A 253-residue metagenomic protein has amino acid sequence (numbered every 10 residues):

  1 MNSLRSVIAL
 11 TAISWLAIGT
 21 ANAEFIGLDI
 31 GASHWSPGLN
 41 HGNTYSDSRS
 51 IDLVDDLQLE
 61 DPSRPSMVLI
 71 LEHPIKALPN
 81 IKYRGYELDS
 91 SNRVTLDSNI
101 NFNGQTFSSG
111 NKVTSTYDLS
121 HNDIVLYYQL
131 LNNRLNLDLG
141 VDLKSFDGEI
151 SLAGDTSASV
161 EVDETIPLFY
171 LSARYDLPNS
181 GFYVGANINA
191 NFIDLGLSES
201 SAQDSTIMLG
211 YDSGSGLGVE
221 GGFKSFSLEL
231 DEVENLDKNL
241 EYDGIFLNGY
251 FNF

Functional and structural regions predicted by a protein language model:
M1-G27: Cleavable N-terminal export/targeting peptides
F25-G27, H34, E241-F253: Outer-membrane beta-barrel "beta-signal"
I30-H34, I81-E87, L139-S145, A173 (+3 more regions): Transmembrane beta-barrel strands of outer-membrane/channel proteins
A32, M67-L71, I124-Y128, V141-L143 (+4 more regions): Residues on the lipid-exposed face of transmembrane beta-strands in outer-membrane beta-barrel proteins
G38-R64, E87-L119, S145-E164, I193-G196 (+1 more regions): Extracellular/periplasm-exposed beta-strand and loop segments of Gram-negative cell-envelope proteins, dominated by
K76-I81, R134-L137, N179-V184, S215-V219: Repeated loop/turn-to-beta-strand initiation elements of outer-membrane beta-barrel proteins
D138, K144-F146, T156-N191: Detector for outer-membrane/organellar transmembrane beta-barrel domains, recognizing the amphipathic beta-strand
E164-Y170, S200-M208, L240-F246: Transmembrane beta-barrel architecture of outer membranes
